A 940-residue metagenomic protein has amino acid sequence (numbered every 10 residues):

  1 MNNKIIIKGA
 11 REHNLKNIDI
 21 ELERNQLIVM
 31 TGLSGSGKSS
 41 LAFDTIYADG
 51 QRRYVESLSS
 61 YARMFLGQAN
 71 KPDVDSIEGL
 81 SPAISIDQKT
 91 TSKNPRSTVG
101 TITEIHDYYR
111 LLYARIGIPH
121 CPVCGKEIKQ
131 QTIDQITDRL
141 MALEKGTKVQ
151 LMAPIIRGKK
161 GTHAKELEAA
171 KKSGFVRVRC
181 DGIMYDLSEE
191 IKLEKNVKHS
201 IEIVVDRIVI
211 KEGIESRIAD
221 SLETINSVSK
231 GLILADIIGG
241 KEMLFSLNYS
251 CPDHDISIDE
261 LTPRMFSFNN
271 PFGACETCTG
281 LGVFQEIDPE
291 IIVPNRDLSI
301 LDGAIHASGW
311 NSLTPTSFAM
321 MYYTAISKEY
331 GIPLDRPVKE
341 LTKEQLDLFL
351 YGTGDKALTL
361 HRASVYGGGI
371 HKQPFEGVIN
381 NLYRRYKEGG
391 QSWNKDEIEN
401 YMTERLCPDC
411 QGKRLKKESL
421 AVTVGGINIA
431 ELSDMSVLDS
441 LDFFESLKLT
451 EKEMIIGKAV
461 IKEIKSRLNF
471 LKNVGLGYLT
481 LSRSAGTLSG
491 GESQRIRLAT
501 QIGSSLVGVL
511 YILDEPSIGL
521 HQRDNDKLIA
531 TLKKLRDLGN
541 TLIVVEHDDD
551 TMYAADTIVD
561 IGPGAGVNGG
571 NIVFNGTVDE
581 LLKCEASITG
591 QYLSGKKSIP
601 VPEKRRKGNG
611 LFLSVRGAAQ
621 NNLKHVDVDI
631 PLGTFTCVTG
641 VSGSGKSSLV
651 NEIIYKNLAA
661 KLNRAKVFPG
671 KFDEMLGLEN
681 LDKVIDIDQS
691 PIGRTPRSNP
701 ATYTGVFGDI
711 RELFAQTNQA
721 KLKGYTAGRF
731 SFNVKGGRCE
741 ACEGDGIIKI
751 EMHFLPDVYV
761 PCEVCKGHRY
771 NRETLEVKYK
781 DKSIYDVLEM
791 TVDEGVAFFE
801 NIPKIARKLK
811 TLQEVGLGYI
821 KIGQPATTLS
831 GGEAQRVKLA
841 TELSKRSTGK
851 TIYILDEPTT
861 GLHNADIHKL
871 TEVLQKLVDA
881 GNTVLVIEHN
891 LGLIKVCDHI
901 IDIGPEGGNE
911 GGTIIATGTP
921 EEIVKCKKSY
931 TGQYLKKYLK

Functional and structural regions predicted by a protein language model:
M1-K940: Conserved phosphate-binding elements of NTP-dependent enzyme cores
